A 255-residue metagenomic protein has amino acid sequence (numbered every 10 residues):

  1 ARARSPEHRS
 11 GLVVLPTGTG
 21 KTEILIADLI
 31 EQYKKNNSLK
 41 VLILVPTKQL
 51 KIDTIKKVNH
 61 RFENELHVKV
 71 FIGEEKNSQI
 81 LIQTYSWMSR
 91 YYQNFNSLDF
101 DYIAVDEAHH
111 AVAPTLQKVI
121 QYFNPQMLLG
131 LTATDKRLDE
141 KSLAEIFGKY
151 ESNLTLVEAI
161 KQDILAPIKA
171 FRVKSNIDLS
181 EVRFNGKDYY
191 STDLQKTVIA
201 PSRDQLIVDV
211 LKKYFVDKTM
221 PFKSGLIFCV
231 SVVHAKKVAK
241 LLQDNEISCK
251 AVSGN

Functional and structural regions predicted by a protein language model:
A1-S5: Pre-Walker A adenine-sensing motif
E7-D28, S224, F228, V252: Walker A/P-loop
T17-I24, N37-H60, V230-V233: Conserved Walker A/P-loop ATP-binding site and its immediately adjacent core in helicase/helicase-like ATPase domains
I72-Y102, A113-K118: Conserved helix/coil segment N-terminal to the catalytic DExD/H
I103-H109, A235: Conserved Walker B
H109-F171: Post-DEXD/H (motif II) to motif III coupling segment of the RecA-like Helicase ATP-binding lobe
Y150-L226: Conserved interdomain linker/interface between the two RecA-like ATPase lobes of SF2 helicase motors
C229-S253: Conserved helicase motor "Helicase C" RecA-like lobe of SF1/SF2 P-loop NTPases
